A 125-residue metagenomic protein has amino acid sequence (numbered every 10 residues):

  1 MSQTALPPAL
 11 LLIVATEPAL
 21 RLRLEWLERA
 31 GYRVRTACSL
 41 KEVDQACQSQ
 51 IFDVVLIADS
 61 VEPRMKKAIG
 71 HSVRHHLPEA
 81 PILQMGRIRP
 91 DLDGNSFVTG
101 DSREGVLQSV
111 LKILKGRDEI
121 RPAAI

Functional and structural regions predicted by a protein language model:
M1-A19, K67, R89-D91, S102-I125: Non-catalytic signal-transmission and effector/linker regions of two-component phosphorelay proteins
I13-E17, C38, I57-V61, M85-R87 (+1 more regions): Structural motif
E17-R35: Two-component/phosphorelay signaling modules centered on CheY-like receiver
C38-V54: Acidic, metal-coordinating helix/loop segments flanking the phosphotransfer/catalytic sites of two-component signaling
S39-V43, M65, S102: Short acidic active-site motifs
V55-L77, D93: Conserved phosphotransfer microenvironments
G70-V73, E79-D91, V98: A short, hydrophobic beta-strand element within the central beta-sheet of small alpha/beta folds
